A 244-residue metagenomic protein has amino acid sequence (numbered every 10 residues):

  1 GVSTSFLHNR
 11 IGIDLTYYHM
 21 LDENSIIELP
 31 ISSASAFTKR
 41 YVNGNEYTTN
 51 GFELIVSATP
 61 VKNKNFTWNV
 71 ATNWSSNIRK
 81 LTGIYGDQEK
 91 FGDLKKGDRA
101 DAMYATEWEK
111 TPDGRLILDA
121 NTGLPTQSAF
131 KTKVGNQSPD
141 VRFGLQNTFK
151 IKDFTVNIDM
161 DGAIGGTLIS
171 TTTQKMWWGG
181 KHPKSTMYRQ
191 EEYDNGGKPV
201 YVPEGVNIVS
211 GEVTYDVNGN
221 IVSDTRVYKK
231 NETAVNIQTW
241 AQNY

Functional and structural regions predicted by a protein language model:
G1-Y244: Outer/extracellular conduits and scaffolds centered on Gram-negative outer-membrane beta-barrels
